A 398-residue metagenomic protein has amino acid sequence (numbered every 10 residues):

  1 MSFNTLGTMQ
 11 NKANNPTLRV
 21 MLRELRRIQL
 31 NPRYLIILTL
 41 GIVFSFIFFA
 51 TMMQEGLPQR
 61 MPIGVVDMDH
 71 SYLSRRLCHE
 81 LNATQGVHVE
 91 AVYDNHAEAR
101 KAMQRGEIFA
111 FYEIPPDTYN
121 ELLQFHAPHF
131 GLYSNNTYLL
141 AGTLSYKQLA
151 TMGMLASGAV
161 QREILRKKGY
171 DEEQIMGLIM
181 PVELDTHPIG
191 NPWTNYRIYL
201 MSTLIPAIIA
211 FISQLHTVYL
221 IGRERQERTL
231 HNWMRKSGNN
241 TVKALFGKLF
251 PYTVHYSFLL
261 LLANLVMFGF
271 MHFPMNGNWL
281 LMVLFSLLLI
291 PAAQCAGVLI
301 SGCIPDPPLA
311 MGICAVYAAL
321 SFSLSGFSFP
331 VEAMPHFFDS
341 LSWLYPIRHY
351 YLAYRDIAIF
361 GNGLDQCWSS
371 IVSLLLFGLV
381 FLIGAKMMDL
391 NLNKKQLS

Functional and structural regions predicted by a protein language model:
S2-Y196, N391, S398: Extracytoplasmic/periplasmic domains immediately adjacent to an N-terminal transmembrane anchor in multi-pass membrane
N14, L18-L22, I198, S237-G238 (+5 more regions): Alpha-helical membrane-protein architecture signal
I47, H187-M267: Hydrophobic alpha-helical transmembrane segments of multi-pass membrane transport proteins
F49, H70, V254, L262 (+2 more regions): Membrane-spanning alpha-helical segments of multipass transporters and channels
Y112, K147, L215-R223, Q294-G302 (+1 more regions): Short helix-terminus and kink motifs of transmembrane alpha helices, predominantly at the cytoplasmic interface
H126-T143, D185-G190, Y219-I221, G297-A318: Cytoplasmic juxtamembrane interface segments
E172-E183, L259, L344-Y354: Peri-membrane helix termini and adjoining interfacial loops of integral membrane proteins
